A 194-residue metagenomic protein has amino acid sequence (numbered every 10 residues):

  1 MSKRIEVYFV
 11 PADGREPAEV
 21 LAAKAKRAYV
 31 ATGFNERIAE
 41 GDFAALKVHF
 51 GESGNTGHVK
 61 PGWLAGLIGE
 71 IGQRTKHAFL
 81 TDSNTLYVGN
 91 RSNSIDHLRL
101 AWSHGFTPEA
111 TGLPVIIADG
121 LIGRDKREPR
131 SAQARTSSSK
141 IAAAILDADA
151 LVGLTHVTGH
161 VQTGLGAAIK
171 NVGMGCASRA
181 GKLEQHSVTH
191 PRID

Functional and structural regions predicted by a protein language model:
M1-D194: N-terminal and secondary-structure boundary signal
